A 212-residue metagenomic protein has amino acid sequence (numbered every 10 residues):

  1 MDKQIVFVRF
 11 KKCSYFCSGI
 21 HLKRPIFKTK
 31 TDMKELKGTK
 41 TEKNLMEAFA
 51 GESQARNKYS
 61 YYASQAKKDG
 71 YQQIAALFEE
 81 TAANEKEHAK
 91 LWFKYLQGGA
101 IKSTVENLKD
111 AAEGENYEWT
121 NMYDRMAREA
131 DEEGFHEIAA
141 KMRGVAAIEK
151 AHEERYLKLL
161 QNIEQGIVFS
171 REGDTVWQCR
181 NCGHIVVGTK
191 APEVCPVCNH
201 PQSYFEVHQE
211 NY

Functional and structural regions predicted by a protein language model:
Q4, K11, K28-K30: Charged/polar low-complexity intrinsically disordered segments
K30-Y212: Non-heme di-metal
